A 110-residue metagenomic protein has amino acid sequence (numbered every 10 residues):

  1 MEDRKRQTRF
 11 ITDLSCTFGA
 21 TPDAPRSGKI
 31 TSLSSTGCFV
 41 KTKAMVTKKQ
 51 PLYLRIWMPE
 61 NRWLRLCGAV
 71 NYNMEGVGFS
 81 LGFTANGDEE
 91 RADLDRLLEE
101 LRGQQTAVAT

Functional and structural regions predicted by a protein language model:
M1, L54-R55: Short boundary/loop segments of OB/S1/cold-shock single-stranded nucleic-acid-binding domains
M1-L33, D95-T110: N-terminal helix initiation/capping motif
R6, A44-K48, L81-E99: Short solvent-exposed strand/turn elements
T12-Y53, G78-S80: Short strand-loop-strand
A20, S32, V70-Y72, A85: A residue-level detector for short acidic-glycine micro-motifs
S27-K29, L66-N71: Short beta-strand-centered aromatic/proline hotspots
T42, I56, G68, G82-A85: Residue-level recognition of conserved beta-strand positions in structured domain cores
W57-R62: Short, charged beta-turn/beta-strand-edge "cap" motif at the junction between a beta-strand and an adjacent loop
